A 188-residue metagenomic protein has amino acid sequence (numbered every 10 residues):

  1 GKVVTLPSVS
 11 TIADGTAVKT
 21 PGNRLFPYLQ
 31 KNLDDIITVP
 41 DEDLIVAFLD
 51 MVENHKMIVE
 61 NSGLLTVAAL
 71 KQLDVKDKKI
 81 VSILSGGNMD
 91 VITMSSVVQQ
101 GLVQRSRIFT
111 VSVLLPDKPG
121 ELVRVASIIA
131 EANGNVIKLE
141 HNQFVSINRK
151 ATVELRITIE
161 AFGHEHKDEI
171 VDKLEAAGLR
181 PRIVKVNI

Functional and structural regions predicted by a protein language model:
G1-K31, K71-P116, A126: Glycine-rich phosphate/pyrophosphate-binding loop at beta-loop-alpha junctions
I12, E53, N61, R107-F109 (+1 more regions): A generic structural signal for well-ordered coil/turn residues at beta-strand boundaries that shape enzyme active-site
I12, T20, P40-L44, G63-L65 (+4 more regions): Glycine-rich beta-alpha junction loops
D14, V18, I36-I37, K56-V59 (+2 more regions): Glycine- and other small-residue-rich loops at beta-strand/loop junctions that grip anionic moieties
T20, V52-H55, D74, N88 (+3 more regions): Alpha-helix capping/termination and helix-coil
G22-K78: Active-site-adjacent helical/loop segments in soluble small-molecule enzymes
V91-I188: A conserved regulatory-domain signal marking ACT and ACT-like small-molecule sensing domains and adjacent regulatory
